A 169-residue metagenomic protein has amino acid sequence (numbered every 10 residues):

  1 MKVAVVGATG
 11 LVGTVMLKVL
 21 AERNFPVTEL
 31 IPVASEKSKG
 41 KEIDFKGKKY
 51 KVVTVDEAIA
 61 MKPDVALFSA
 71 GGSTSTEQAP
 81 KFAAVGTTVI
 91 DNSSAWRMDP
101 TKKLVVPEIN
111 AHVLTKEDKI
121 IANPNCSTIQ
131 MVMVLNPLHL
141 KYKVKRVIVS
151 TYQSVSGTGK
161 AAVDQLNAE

Functional and structural regions predicted by a protein language model:
M1-E169: N-terminal Rossmann-like NAD(P) cofactor-binding subdomain of oxidoreductases, focused on the glycine-rich
